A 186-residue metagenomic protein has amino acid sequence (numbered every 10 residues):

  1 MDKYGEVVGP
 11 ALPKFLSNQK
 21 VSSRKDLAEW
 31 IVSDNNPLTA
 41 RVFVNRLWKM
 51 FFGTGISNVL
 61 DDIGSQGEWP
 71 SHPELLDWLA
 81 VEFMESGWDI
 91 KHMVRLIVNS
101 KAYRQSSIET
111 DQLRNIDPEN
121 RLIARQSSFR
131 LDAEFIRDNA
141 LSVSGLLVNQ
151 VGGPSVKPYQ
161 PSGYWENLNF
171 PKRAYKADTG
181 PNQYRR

Functional and structural regions predicted by a protein language model:
M1-N182: Primarily short, surface-exposed interaction patches in extracytoplasmic proteins
R185: Extracellular structured ligand-interaction cores
